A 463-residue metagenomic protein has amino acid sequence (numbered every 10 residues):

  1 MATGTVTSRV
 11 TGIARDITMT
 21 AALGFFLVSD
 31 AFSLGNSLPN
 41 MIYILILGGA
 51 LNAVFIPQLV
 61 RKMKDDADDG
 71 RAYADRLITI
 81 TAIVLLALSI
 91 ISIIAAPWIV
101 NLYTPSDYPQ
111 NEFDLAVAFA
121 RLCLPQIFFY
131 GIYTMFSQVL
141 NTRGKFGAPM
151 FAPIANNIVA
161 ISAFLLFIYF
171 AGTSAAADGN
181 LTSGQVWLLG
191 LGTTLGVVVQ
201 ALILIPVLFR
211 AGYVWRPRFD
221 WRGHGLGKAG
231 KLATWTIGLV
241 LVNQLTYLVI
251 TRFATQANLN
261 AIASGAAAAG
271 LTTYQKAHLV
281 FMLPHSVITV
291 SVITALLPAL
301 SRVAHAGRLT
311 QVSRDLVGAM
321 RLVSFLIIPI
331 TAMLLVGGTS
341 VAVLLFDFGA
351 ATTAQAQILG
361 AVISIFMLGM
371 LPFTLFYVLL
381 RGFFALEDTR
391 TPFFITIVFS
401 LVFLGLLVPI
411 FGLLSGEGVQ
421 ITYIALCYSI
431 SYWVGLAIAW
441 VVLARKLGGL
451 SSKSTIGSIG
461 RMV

Functional and structural regions predicted by a protein language model:
M1-V463: Membrane-embedded alpha-helical bundles of multi-pass transporters/translocases, especially carrier/permease families
